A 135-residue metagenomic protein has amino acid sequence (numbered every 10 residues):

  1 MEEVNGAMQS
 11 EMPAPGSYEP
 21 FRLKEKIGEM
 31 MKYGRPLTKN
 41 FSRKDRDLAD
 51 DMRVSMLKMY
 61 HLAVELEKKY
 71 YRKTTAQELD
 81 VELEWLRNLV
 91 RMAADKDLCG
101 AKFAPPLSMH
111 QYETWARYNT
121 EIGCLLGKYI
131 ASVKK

Functional and structural regions predicted by a protein language model:
M1-K135: Amphipathic alpha-helical assembly/interaction segments
